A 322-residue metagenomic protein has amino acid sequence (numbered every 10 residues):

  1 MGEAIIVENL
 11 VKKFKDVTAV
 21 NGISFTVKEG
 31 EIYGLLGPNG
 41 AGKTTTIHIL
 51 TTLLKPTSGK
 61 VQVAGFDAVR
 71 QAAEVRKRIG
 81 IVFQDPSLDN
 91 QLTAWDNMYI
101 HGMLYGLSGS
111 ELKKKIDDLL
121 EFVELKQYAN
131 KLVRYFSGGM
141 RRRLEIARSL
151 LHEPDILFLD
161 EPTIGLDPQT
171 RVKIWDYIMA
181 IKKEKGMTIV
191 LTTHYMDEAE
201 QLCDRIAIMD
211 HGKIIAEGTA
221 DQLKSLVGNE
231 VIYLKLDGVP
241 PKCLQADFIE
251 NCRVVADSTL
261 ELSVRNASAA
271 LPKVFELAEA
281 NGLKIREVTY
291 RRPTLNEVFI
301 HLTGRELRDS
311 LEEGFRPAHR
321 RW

Functional and structural regions predicted by a protein language model:
G59-D67, V75: Conserved ABC transporter NBD signature motif
Y99, M103, S110-Y128: Conserved ABC ATPase "signature" region
L132-F136: Conserved ABC ATPase signature
E153: Conserved catalytic motifs of ABC-family nucleotide-binding domains
L157-D160: Catalytic Walker B motif of ABC-type/P-loop ATPase nucleotide-binding domains
D176-R265: ABC transporter nucleotide-binding domain
